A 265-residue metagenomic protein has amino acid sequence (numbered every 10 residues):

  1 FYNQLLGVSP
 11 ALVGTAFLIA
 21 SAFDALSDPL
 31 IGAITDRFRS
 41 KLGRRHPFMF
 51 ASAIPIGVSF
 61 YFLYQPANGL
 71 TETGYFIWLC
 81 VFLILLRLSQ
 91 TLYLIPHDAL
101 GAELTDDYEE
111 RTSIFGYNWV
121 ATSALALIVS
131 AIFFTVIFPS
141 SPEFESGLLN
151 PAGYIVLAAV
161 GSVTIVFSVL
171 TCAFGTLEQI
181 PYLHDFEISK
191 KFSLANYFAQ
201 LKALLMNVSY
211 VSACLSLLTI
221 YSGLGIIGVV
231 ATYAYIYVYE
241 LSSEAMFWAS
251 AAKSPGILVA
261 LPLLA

Functional and structural regions predicted by a protein language model:
F1-A265: Membrane-embedded alpha-helical bundles of multi-pass transporters/translocases, especially carrier/permease families
